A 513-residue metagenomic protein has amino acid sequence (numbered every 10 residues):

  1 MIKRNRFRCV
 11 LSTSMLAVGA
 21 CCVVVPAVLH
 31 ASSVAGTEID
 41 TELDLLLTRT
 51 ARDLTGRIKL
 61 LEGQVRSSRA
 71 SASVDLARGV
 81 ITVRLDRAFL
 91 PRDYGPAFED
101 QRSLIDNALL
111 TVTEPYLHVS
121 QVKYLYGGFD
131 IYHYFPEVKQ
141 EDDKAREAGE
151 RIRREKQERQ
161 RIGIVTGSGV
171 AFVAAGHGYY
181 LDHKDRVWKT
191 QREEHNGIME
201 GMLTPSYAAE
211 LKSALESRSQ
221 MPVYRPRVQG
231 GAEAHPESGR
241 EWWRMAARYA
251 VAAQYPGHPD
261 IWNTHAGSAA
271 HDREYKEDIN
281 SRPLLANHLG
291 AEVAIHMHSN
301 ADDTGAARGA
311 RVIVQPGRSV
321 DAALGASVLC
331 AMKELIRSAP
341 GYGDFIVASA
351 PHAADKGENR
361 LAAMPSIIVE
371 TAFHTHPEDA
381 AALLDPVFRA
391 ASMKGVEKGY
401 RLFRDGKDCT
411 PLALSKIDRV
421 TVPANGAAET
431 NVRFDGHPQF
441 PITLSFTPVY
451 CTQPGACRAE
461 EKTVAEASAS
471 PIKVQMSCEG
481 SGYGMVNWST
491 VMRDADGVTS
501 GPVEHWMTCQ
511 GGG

Functional and structural regions predicted by a protein language model:
S32-R78: N-proximal, solvent-exposed amphipathic alpha-helical segments enriched in charged/polar residues
A77, I81-K189, G201, S213-R218 (+2 more regions): Non-catalytic propeptide/linker segments at domain boundaries
R151-R308, V314, R318: Catalytic-core regions of hydrolytic enzymes
T264-E277, R337-R360, L412-I417: Short catalytic/ligand-gating loop segments at beta-alpha or beta-beta junctions within enzyme catalytic domains
H296-A307, I313-V314, D344-T410: Active-site-adjacent mobile loop/cap segments within catalytic or ligand-binding domains
L402-A428, G512-G513: Short, compositionally biased P/S/T/A/G/V-rich stretches that sit at domain boundaries
I417-V420, C451-A469: Low-complexity "stalk/linker" and mucin-like segments enriched in Ser/Thr/Pro/Ala/Gly
D496-G513: Short beta-strand elements
